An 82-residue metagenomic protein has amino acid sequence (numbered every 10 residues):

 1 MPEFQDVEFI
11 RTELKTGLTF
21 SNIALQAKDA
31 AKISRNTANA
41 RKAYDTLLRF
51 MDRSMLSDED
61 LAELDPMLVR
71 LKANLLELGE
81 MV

Functional and structural regions predicted by a protein language model:
M1-A27: Short terminal alpha-helical segments
P2-V7, R53-P66: Acidic, Ser/Thr-rich low-complexity linear motifs
G17, S21-A31, M51-M55, L78 (+1 more regions): Secondary-structure edge/capping motif, primarily at the C-terminal ends of alpha-helices and the immediately following
S21, T37-A40, Y44, M51: Inward-facing hydrophobic residues that define packing positions of alpha-helical scaffold repeats
I33-K42, D60-V69: Short, charged, amphipathic alpha-helical segments
D45-L48, D52, V69, L76: Generic short alpha-helical segment signal, independent of protein family or function, capturing local helix propensity
A62-V82: Eukaryote-biased recognition of C-terminal alpha-helical segments
